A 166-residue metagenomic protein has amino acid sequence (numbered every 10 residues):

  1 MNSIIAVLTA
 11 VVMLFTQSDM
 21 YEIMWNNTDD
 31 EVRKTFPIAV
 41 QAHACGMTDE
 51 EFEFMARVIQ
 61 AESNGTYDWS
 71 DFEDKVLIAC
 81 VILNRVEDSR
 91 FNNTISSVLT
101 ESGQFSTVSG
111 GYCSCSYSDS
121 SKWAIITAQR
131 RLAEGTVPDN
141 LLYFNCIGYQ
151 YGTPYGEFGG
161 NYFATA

Functional and structural regions predicted by a protein language model:
M1-D49, A166: N-terminal secretory targeting signals
P37-A166: Bacterial extracytoplasmic/cell-wall-associated proteins, especially those involved in peptidoglycan
